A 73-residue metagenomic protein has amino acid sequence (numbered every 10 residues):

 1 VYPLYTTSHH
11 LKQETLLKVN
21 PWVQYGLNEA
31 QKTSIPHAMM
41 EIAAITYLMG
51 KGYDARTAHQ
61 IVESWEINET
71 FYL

Functional and structural regions predicted by a protein language model:
V1-K51, S64, N68: Surface-exposed, interaction-prone regions with an acidic/low-complexity signature
D54, A58-V62: Small-residue helix-packing motif on alpha-helices
